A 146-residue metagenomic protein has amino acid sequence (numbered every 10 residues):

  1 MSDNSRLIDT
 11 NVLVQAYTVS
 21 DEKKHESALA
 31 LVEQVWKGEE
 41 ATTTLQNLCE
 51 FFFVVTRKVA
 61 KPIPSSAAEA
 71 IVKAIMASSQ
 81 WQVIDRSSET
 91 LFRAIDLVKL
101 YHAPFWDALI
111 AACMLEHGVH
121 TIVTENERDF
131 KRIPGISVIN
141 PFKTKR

Functional and structural regions predicted by a protein language model:
M1-S5, A111-R146: Acidic, PIN/NYN-like endoribonuclease modules and their adjacent C-terminal/linker elements
M1-T43, A60-A70, K145-R146: Short, well-structured N-terminal submotif of metal-dependent ribonuclease cores
I8, T42-T43, D85, F105 (+1 more regions): Short beta-strand scaffold positions
V12-L13, N47, T90, L109-I110 (+1 more regions): Alpha-helix capping/helix-boundary segments
A16, V35-G38, V54-K58, S78-Q82 (+1 more regions): Alpha-helix C-capping/helix-to-loop hinge sites
G38-A41, W81, E116-T121: Short active-site oxyanion
L45-L48, V72-L100: Acidic catalytic patch
F52-Q80: Active-site-proximal, substrate-binding regions of enzyme catalytic domains and RNA-binding/basic surfaces
